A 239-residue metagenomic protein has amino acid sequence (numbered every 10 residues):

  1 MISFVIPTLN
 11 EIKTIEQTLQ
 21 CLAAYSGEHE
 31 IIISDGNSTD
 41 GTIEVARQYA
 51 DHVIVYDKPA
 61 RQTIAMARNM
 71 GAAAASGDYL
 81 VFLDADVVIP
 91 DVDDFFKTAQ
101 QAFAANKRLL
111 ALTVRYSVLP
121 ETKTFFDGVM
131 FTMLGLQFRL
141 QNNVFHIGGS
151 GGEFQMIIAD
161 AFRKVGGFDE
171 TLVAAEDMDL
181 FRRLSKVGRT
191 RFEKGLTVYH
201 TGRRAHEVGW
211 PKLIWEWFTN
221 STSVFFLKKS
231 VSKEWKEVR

Functional and structural regions predicted by a protein language model:
N10-A24: Short, well-formed alpha-helical segments that are part of the catalytic scaffolds of diverse glycosyltransferases
K13-Q17, D40-Y49: Acidic helix N-cap motif at the loop->helix transition within catalytic regions of sugar-transfer enzymes
D35-I43, V87: A conserved acidic beta->alpha catalytic loop
K58-A75: Glycine-rich, basic loop-to-helix element that forms the pyrophosphate-binding segment of sugar-nucleotide handling
L80: Short aromatic/hydrophobic "clamp" motif used to bind/position activated sugar donors
D91-F125: Conserved donor NDP-sugar-binding/catalytic core segment of glycosyltransferases
T113-P120, F126-G148: Short, flexible, basic/aromatic active-site loop/helix in glycosyltransferases
A174-L180: Acidic donor-binding loop at a coil-to-helix junction in glycosyltransferase catalytic cores that engages
